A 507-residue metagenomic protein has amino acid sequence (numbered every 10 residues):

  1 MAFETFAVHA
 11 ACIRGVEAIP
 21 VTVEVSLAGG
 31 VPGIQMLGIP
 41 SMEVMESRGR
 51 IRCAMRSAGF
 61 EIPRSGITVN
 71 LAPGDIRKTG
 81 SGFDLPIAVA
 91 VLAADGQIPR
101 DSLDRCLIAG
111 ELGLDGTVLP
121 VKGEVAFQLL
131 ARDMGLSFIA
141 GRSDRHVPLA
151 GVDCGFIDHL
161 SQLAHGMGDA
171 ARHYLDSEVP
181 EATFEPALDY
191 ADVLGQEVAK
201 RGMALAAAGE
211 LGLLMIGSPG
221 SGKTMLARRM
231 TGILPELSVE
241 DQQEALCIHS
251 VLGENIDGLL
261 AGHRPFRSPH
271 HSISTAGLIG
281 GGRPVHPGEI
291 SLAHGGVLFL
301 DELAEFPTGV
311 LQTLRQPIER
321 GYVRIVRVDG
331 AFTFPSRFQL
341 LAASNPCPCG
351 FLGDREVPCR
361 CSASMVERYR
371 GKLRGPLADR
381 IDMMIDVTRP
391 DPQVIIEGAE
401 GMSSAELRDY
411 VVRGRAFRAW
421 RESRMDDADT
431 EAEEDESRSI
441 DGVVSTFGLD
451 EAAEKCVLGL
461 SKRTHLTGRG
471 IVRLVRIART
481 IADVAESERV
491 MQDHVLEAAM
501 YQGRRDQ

Functional and structural regions predicted by a protein language model:
M1-L214, S221-T224, V326, E488-Q507: Peripheral, non-AAA+ core regions of ATP-driven protein-machinery
P20-L27, L278, D382-D386: Short beta-strand elements
P40-R48, P63, N70-G80, V285 (+1 more regions): Basic, amphipathic alpha-helical bundle interface domains used for macromolecular binding and assembly
L114, L298-F299, E305-F306, P392: Residues immediately C-terminal
A204, L259-L260, P265, T275-L298 (+1 more regions): Conserved alpha-helical scaffold flanking the Walker A/P-loop in AAA+ ATPase domains
M215-G258, R320: Walker A/P-loop
G217, G280, E302: The Walker A (P-loop) glycine that initiates the GxxxxGKT/S ATP-binding motif of P-loop NTPases
G295, D301-E302, T313: Walker B catalytic acidic pair
